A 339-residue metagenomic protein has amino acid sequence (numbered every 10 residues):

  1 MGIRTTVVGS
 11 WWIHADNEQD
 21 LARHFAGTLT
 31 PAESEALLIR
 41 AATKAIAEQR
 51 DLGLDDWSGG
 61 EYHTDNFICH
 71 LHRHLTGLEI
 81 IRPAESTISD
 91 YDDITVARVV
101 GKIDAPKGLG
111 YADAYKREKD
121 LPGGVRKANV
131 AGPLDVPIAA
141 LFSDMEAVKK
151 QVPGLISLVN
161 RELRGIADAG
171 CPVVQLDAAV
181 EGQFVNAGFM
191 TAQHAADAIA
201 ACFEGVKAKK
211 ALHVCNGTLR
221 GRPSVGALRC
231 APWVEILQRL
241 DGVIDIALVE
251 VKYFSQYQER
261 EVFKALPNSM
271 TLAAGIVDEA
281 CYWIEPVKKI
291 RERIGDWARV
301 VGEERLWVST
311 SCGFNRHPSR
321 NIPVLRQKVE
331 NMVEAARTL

Functional and structural regions predicted by a protein language model:
M1-L339: Domain-level signal for soluble alpha/beta catalytic cores
